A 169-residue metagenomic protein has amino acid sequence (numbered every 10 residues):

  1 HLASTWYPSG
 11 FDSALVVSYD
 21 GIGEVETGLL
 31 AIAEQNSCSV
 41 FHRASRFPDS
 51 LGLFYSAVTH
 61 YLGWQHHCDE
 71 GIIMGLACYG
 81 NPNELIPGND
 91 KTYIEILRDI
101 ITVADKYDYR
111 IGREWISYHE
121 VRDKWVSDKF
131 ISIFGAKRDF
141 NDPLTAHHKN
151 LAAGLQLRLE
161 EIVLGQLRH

Functional and structural regions predicted by a protein language model:
H1-H169: Short acidic/glycine-rich loops and adjacent helix/strand connectors that line catalytic pockets where negatively
